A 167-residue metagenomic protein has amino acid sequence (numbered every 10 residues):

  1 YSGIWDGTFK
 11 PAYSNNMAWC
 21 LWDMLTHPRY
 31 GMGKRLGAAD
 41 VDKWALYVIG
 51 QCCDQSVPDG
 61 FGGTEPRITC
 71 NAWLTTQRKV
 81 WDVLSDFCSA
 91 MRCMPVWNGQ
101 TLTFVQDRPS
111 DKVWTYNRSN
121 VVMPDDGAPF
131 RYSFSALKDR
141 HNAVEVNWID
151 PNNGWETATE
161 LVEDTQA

Functional and structural regions predicted by a protein language model:
Y1-F9: Signature of Asx- and small-polar-rich beta-strand/turn repeats characteristic of beta-solenoid architectures
K10-A167: C-terminal extracytoplasmic interaction modules
